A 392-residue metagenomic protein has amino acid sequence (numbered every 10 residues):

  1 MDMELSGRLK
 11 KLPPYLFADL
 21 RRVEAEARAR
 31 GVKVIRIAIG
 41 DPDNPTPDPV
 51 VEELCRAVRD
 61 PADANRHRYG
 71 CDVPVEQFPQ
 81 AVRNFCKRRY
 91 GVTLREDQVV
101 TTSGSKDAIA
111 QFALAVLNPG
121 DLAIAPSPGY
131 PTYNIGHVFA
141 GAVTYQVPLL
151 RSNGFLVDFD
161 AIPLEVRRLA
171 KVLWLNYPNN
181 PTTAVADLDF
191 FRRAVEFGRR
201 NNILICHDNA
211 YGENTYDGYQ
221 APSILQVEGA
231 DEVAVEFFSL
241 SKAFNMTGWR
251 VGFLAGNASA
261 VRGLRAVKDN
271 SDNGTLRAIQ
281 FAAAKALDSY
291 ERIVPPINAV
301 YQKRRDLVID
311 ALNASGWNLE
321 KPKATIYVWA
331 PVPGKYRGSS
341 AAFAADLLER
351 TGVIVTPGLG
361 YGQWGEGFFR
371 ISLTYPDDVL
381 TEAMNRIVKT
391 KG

Functional and structural regions predicted by a protein language model:
D2-G104, Q111, L287-S289, G392: N-terminal small-domain helix-loop-helix segment of the aminotransferase-like
A27-R30, A140, R200-N201, S315 (+1 more regions): Helix C-cap/helix->beta junction micro-motif
N84, R88, R337, D346-T356 (+1 more regions): PLP-dependent enzyme catalytic core of the Aspartate aminotransferase-like
E96-D97, L114-L175, L188: PLP-dependent aminotransferase-like
D121, A142, R200-I203, D231-E232: A short helix->loop->beta-strand "cap" motif at the edges of active sites that frequently abuts
L150-Q220: Active-site phosphate-binding strand-loop segment of PLP-dependent enzymes
V227-Q302, D306-S315, T390-K391: Conserved core segment of the aminotransferase class I/II
A284, A299-I309, L319-V332, G365: Conserved glycine-rich beta-strand-loop-beta hairpin in the small C-terminal domain of fold type I
